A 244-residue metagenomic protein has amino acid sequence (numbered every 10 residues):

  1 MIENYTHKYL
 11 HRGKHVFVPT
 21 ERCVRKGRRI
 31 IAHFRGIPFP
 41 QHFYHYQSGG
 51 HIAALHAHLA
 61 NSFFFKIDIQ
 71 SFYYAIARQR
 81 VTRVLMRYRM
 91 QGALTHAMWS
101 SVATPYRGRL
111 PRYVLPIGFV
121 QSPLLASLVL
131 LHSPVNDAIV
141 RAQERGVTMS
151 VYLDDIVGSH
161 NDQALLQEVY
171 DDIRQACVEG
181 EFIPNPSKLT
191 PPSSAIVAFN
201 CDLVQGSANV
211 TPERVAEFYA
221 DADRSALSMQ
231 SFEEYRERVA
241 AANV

Functional and structural regions predicted by a protein language model:
M1-A142, N161-V244: Right-hand nucleic-acid polymerase module
I69, L153-D154: Short acidic donor-binding/metal-coordinating loop in glycosyltransferase active sites
V147-Y152, K188: Short beta-strand
D154-N161: Short beta-strand->loop micro-motif that forms the acidic, two-metal-ion catalytic signature in nucleotide-processing
